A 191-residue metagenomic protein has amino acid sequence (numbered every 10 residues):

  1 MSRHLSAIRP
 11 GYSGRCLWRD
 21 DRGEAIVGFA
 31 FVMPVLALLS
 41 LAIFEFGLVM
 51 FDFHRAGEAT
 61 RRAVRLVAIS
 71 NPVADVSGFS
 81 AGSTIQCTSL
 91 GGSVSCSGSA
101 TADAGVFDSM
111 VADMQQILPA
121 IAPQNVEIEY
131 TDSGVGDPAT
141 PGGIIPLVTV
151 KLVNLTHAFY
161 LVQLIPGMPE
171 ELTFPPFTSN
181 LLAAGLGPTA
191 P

Functional and structural regions predicted by a protein language model:
M1-R22: N-terminal leader/signal peptides at the extreme start of proteins
S2-A7, R61-P191: Short, conserved structural patches
R9, I26, L41-I43, L48-M50 (+3 more regions): Generic intrinsically disordered, low-complexity segments enriched for polar/acidic and small residues
Y12, E45, M168: Generic anion/oxyanion-binding catalytic loop in active/binding sites
D21, A25-N71: Aliphatic-rich helix starts adjacent to a transmembrane/signal segment
